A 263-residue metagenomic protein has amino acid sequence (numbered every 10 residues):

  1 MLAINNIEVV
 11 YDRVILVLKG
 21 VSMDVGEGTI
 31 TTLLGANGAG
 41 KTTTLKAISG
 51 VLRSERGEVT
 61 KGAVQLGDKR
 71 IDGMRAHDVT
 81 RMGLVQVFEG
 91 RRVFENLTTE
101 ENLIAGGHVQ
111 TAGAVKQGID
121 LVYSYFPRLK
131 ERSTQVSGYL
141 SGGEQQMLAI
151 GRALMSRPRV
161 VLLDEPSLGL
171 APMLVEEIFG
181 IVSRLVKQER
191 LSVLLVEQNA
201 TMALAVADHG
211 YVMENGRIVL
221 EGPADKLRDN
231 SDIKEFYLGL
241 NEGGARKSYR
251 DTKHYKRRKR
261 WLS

Functional and structural regions predicted by a protein language model:
L2-I4, L18: Conserved structural motif at the start of ABC-family nucleotide-binding domains
L34-A36: The feature captures the beta-strand-to-loop junction immediately N-terminal to the Walker
S49: Helix-to-loop junction immediately C-terminal to a conserved catalytic motif
L97, L140, A153-L154: ABC ATPase signature
M155-R159: A short, proline-enriched helix->beta-strand linker immediately N-terminal to the Walker B motif in ABC-type P-loop
E176-R190: Helical segment within the ABC ATPase nucleotide-binding domain
L240-S263: ABC ATPase nucleotide-binding domains
